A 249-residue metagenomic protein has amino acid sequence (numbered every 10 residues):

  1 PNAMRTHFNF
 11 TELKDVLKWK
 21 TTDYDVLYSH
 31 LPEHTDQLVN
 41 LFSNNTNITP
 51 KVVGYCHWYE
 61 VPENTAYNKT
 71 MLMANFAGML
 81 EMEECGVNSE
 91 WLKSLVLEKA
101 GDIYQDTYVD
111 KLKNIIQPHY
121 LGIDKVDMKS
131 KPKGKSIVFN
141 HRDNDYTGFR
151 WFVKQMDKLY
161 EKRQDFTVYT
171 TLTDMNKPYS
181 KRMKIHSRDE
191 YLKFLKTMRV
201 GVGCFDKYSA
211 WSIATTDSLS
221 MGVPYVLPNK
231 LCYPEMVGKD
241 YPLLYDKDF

Functional and structural regions predicted by a protein language model:
L17-Q37, V53-G54, V200-G203: Short N-terminal targeting/anchoring amphipathic segment
V26-Y28, L41-E63, M79, E84-G86: Active-site proximal beta-strand in glycosyltransferases
G78-K113: A short, active-site helix/loop in glycosyltransferases that binds the activated sugar's phosphate group
W91-L92, D110-M128, M175: Short beta-strand->alpha-helix junction loop in the catalytic core of nucleotide-activated group-transfer enzymes
D124-V126, K133-P178, R188: Conserved catalytic-core segment of nucleotide-activated headgroup transferases in glycan assembly
L192, T215-S220, P234-E235: Short alpha-helical segment that forms part of, or immediately flanks, the ligand-binding pocket in carbohydrate-active
K196-A210, V223: Acidic donor-binding loop of glycosyltransferase active sites
K239-F249: Conserved acidic donor-binding segment of nucleotide-sugar-dependent glycosyltransferases
